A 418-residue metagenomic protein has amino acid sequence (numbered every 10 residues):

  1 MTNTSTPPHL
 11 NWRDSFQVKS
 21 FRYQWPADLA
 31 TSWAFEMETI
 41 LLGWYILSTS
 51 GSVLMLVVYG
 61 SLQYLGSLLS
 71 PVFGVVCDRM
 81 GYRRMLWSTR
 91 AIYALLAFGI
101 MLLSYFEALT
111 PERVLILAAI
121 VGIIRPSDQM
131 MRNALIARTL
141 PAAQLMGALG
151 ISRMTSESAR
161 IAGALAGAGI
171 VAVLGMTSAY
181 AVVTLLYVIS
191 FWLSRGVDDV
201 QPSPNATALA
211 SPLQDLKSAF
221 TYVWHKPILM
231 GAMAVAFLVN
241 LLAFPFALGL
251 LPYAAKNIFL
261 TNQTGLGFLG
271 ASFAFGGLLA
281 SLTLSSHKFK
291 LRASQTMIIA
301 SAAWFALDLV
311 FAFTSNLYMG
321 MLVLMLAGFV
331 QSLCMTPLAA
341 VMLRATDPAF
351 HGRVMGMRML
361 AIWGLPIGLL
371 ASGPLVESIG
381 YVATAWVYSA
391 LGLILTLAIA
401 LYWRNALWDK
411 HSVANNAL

Functional and structural regions predicted by a protein language model:
T2-H9, R195-T221, D409-N416: Flexible cytoplasmic inter-helical loops of multi-pass small-molecule transporters
P7-L65, T221, H225-A271: Helix-loop boundary and gating motifs at the non-cytosolic
Y23-T39, L62-V75, G81-L96, R113-A172 (+5 more regions): Substrate-agnostic recognition of the 12-TM MFS/MFS-like secondary transporter fold
L41, Y45, S70, G99-L103 (+7 more regions): Residue-level signal for alpha-helical transmembrane segments in multi-pass membrane proteins
L47-V57, F98-I123, A143, G147 (+4 more regions): Membrane-interface helix-capping segments at transmembrane helix termini in multi-pass transporters
V57-Y59, V72, R79, R83-L95 (+5 more regions): C-terminal transmembrane bundle of multi-pass solute transporters/carriers
F106, T110-R113, P141, D199-S203 (+2 more regions): Juxtamembrane transmembrane-helix termini
P111-G122, G147-S203, A271, F275 (+1 more regions): Hydrophobic alpha-helical transmembrane segments
